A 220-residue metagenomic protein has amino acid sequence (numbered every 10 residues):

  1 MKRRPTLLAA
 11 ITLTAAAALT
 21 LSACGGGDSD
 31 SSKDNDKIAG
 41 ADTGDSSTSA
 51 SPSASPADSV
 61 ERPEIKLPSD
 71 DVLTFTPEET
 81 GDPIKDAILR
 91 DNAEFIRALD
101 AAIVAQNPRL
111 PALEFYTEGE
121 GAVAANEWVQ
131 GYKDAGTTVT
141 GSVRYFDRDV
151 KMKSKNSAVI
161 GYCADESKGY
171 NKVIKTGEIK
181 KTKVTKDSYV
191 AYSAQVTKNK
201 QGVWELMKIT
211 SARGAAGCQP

Functional and structural regions predicted by a protein language model:
M1-I11: Bacterial N-terminal signal peptides that target proteins for export
L13-A17: Hydrophobic helical h-region of N-terminal Sec-dependent signal peptides in bacterial secretory/periplasmic proteins
T20-A23: C-terminal motif of bacterial Sec signal peptides marking the signal peptidase cleavage site
G25-D28: Bacterial signal peptide processing site
N35, A41-V72: Acidic, low-complexity proline/glycine-rich segments
I65-T138: Core segments of small alpha/beta cavity-forming domains
P108-P111, F115-P220: Structured, amphipathic secondary-structure segments that form assembly/contact surfaces in multi-subunit
